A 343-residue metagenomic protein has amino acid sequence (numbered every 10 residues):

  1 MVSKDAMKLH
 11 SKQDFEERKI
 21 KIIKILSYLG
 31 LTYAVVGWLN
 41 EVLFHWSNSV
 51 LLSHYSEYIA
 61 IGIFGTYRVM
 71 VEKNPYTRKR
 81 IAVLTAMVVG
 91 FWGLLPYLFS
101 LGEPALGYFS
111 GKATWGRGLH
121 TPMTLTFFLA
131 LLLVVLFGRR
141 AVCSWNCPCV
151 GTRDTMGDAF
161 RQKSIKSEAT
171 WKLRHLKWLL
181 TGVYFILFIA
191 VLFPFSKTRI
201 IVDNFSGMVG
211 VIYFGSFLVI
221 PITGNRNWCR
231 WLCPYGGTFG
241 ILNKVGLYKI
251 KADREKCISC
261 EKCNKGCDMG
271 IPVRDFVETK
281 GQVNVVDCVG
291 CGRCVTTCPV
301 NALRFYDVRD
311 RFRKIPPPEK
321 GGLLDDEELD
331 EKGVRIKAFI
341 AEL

Functional and structural regions predicted by a protein language model:
M1-V277, G281, V286, N301-L343: Non-ligating segments of multi-cofactor redox enzymes
C288-G292: Cysteine-rich micro-motifs
